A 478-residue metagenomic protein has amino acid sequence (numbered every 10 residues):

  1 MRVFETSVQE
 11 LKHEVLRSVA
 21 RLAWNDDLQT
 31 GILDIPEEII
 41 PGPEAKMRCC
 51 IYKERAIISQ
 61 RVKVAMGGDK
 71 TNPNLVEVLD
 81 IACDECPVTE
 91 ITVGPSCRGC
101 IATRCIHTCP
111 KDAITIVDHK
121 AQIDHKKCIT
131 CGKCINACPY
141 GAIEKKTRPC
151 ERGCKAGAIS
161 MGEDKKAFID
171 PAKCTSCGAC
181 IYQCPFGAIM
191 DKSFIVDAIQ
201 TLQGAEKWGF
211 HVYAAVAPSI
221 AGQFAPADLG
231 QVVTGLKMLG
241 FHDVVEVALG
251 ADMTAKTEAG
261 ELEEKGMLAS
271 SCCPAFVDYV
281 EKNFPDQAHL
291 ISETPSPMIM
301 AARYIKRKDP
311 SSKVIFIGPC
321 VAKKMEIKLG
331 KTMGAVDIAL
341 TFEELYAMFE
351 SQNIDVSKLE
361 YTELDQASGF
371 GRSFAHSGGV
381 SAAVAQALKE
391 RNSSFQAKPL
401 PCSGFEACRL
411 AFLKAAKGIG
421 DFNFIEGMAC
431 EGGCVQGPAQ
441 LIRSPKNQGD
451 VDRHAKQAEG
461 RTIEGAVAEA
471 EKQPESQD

Functional and structural regions predicted by a protein language model:
M1-R61, A65-G67, M190-D478: Iron-sulfur-associated redox domains of electron-transfer enzymes in respiratory and anaerobic energy metabolism
D69-G94, K111-D112: N-terminal [4Fe-4S]-dependent radical SAM core
I81-E90, C100-I106, C131-C134, C177-C180 (+2 more regions): Cysteine-cluster motifs in flexible loop/terminal segments that predominantly coordinate metals
C86-T92, T115-D118, M161, A179 (+4 more regions): Gly-rich Lys/Arg/Thr-decorated short loops/hinges at beta-loop-alpha junctions or inter-strand turns that position
C100, I129, K145, T175 (+3 more regions): Residue-level recognition of alpha-helix initiation/capping sites
A102-H125, K133-D170, T175, A179-I195 (+1 more regions): Iron-sulfur cluster-binding cysteine motifs and their immediate structural context in ferredoxin-like electron-transfer
